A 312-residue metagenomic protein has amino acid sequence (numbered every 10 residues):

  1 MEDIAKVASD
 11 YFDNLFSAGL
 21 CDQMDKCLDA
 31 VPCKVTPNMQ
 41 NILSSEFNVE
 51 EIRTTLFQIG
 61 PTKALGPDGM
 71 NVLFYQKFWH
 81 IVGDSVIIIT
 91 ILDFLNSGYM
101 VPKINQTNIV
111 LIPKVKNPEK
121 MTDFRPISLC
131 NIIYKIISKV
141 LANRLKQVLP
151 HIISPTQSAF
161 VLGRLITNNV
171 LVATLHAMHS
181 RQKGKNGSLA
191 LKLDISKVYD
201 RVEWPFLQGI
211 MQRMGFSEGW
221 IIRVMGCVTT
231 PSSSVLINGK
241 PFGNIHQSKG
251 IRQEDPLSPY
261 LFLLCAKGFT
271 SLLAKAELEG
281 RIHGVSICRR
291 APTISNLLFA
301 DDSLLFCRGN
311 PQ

Functional and structural regions predicted by a protein language model:
M1, A5-A8, D13-G19, L56 (+9 more regions): Residues that mediate protein self-association or partner binding, especially in amphipathic alpha-helical
M1-T122, I136: Surface-exposed loop/turn segments and immediately adjacent short secondary-structure elements within folded domains
I4, A8, P67-N71, F78 (+8 more regions): Hydrophobic (often cysteine-bearing) scaffold residues that line and stabilize catalytic clefts of nucleotide/cofactor
F12, I52, G66, I87 (+13 more regions): Mobile genetic element proteins and their domesticated derivatives, centered on retroelements and DNA transposons
K63-M70, K120-L129, N168-Q212: Conserved catalytic palm subdomain of right-hand nucleotidyl-transferase polymerases, strongest for RNA-directed enzymes
N105-K120, K146-L149, S233-I245: Active-site-adjacent bridging/hinge elements
T122-I153, L171-L175, S248-E279: Conserved pre-motif C helix in the palm subdomain of viral-like polymerases
I195-A300, L305-Q312: Conserved polymerase palm-domain catalytic core
